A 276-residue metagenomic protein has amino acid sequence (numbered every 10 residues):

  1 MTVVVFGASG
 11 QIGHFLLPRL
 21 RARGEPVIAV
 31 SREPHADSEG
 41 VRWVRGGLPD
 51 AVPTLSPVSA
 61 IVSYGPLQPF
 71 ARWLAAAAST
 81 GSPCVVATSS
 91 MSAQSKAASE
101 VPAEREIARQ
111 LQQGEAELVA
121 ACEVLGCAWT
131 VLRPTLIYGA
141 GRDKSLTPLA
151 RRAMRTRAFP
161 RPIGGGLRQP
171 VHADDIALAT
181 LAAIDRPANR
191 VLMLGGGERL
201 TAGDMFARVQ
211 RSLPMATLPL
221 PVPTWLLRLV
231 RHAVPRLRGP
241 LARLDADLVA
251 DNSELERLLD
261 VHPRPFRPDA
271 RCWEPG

Functional and structural regions predicted by a protein language model:
V3-R23: N-terminal Rossmann NAD(P)H-binding glycine-rich loop of SDR-like oxidoreductase domains
A29-P34: N-terminal Rossmann-fold cofactor-binding loop
H35-S82, A87, M91-P102: NAD(P)H-binding glycine-rich loop region in Rossmannoid oxidoreductase-like domains and their noncatalytic homologs
R105-T130: Active-site Tyr-X1-5-Lys
R109, K144, R168-V171, L200 (+2 more regions): Residue-level signal for the nucleotide or nucleotide-sugar donor/cofactor binding architecture
T130-P148: Flexible, glycine-rich beta-alpha linker
R151-V171, D175, M193: A conserved pocket-lining segment of Rossmann-fold NAD(P)-dependent short-chain dehydrogenase/reductase
T180-G239, R257-G276: Mid/C-terminal beta-alpha module of Rossmann-like enzyme folds, strongest in SDR-family dehydrogenases/epimerases
